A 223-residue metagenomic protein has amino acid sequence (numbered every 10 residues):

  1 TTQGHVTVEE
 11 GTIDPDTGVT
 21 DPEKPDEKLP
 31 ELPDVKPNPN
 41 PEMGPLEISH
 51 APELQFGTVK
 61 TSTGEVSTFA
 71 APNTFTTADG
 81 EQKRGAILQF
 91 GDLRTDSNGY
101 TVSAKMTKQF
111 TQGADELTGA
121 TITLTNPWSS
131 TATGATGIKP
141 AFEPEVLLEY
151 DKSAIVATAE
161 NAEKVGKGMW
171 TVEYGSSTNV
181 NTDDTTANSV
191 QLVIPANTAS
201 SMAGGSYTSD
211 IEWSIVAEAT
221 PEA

Functional and structural regions predicted by a protein language model:
T1-A223: Signature of Gram-negative chaperone-usher
